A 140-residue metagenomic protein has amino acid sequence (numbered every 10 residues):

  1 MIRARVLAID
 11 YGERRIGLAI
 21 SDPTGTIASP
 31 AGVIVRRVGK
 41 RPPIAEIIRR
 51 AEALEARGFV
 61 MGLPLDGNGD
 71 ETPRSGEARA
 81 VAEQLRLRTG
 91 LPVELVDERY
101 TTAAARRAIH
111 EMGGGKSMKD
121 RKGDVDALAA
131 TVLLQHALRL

Functional and structural regions predicted by a protein language model:
I2-I9, E13-L140: Phosphate- and other anionic-substrate recognition elements at nucleic-acid/protein interfaces
